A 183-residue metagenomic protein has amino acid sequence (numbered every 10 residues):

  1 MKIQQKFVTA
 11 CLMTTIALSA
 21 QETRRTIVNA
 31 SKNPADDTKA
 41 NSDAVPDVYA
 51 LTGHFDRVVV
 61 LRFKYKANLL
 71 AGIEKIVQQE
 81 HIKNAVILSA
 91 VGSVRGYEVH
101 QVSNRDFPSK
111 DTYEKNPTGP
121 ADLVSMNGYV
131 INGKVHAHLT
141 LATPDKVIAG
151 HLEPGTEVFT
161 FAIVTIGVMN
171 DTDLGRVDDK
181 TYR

Functional and structural regions predicted by a protein language model:
M1-V8: Bacterial N-terminal signal peptides that target proteins for export
K2, A20-Q21: General helical secondary-structure elements
V8-C11, P144: A ubiquitous, low-specificity "background" feature that marks scattered single residues across proteins without
M13-A20: Hydrophobic h-region of N-terminal signal peptides that target proteins for export in Gram-negative bacteria
E22-V60, A67, A71-E74, Q78 (+4 more regions): N-terminal intrinsically disordered, cationic/polar leader segments that include organellar targeting peptides
